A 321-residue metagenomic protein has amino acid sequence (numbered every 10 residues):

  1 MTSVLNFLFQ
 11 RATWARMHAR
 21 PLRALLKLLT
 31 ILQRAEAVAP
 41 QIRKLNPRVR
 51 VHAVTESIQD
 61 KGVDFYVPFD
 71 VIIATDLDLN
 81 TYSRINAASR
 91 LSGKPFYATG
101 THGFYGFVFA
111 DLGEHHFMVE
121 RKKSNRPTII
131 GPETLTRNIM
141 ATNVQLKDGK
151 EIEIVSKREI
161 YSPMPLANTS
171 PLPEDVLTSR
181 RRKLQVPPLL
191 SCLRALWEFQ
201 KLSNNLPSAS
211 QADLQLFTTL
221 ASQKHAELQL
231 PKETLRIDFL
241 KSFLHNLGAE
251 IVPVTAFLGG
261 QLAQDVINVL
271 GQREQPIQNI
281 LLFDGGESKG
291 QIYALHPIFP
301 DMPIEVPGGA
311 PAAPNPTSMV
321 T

Functional and structural regions predicted by a protein language model:
M1-T321: Adenine nucleotide-associated cytosolic modules
